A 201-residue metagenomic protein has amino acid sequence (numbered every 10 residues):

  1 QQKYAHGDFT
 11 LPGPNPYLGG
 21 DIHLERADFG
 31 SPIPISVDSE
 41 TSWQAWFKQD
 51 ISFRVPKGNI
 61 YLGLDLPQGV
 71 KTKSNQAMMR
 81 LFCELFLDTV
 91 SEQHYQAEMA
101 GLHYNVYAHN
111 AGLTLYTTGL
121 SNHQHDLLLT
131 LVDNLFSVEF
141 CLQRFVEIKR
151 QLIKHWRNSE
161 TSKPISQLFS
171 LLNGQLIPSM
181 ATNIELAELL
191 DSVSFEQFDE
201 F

Functional and structural regions predicted by a protein language model:
Q1-A77, E84: Proteolytic maturation boundary segments
Q2-H6, K149-W156, F201: Charged, low-complexity, helix-prone segments enriched in Lys/Glu/Asp/Gln
F47-I51, G101-N105, E200-F201: Short beta-strand/turn micro-motifs at beta-sheet edges
R54-S192: M16 family metallopeptidases and their MPP-like homologs
D191-F201: Structured alpha-helical segments in the cores of large, soluble enzyme domains
